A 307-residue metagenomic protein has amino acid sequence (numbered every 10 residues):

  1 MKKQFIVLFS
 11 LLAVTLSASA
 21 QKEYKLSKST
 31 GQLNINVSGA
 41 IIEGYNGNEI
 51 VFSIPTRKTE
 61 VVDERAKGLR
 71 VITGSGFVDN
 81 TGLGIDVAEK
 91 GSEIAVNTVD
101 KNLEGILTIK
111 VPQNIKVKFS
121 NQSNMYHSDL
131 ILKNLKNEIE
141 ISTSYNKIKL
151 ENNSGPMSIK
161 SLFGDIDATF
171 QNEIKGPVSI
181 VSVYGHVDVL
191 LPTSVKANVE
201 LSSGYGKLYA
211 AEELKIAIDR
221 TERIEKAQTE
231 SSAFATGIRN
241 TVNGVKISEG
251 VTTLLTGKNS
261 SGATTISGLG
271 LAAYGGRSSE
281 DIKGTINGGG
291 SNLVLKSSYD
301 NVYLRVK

Functional and structural regions predicted by a protein language model:
M1-Y24: Bacterial Sec-dependent N-terminal signal peptides
I6, N292-K307: Short hairpin/turn module used for nucleic-acid contact or packing/dimerization
Q21-T30, N34, G39-M125, I131-K136 (+4 more regions): Acidic (Asp/Glu) and glycine-rich low-complexity loops/linkers that are typically intrinsically disordered
N36, K110-P112, S120-Q122, K133 (+10 more regions): Feature marks extracellular polysaccharide-active and adherence modules
S38, N48-I50, N137-I139, G155-M157 (+5 more regions): One face of beta-strands
D167, E173, P177-S179: Acidic, serine/threonine- and glycine-rich low-complexity intrinsically disordered segments that serve as flexible
